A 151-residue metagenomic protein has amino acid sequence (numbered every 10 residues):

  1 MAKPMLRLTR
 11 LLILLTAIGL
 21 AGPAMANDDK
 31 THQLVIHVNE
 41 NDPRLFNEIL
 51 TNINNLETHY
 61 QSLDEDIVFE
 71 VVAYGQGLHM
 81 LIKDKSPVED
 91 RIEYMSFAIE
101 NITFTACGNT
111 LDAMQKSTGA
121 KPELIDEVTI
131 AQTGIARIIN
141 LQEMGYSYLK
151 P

Functional and structural regions predicted by a protein language model:
A2-L12: Bacterial N-terminal signal peptides that target proteins for export
D28-N41, V72-Q76: Acidic/histidine-rich, surface-exposed loop or edge segments in extracytoplasmic proteins
V35-H37, E70-A73, T103-A106, K150: Structural recognition of the beta-strand scaffold that forms the well-ordered cores of secreted hydrolase catalytic
I36-D64: N-terminal targeting signals for Sec/Tat export/insertion, comprising classic cleavable signal peptides
I67-L81, T110: Acidic helix-start/capping segments at beta-turn-to-alpha-helix junctions
I82-P151: A cross-taxonomic marker for long C-terminal extensions/tails that follow the last structured domain
